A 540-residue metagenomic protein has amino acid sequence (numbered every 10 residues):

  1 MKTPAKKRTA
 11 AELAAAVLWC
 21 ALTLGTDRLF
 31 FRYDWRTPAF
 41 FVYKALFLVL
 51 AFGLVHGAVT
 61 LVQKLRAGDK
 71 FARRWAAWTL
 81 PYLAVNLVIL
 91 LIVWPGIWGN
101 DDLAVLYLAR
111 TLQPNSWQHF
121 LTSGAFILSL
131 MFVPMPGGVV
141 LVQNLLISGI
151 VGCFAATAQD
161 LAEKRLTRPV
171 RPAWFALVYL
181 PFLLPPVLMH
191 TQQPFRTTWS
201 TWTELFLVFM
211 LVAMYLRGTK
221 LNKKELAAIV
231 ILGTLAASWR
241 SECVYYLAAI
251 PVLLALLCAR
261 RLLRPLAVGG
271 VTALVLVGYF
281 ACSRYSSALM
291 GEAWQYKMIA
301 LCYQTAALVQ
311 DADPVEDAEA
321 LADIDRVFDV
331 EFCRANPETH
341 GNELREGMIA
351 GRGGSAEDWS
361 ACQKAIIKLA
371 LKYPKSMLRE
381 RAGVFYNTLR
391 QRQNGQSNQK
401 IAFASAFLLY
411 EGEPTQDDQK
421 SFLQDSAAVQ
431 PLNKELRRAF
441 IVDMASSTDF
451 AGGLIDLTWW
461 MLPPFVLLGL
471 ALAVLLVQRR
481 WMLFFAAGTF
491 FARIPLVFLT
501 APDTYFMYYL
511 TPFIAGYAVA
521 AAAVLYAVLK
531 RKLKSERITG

Functional and structural regions predicted by a protein language model:
A39, G137-G138, V384-A487: Membrane-interface anchor segments at the N-terminal boundary of transmembrane helices in multi-pass membrane enzymes
A45, F120-G124, F132-G152, F175-A176: Loop-to-helix entry region of an early transmembrane alpha helix in multi-pass inner-membrane enzymes
V93-V105, Q113-A125, S129, V133-G138 (+1 more regions): Extracytoplasmic catalytic/substrate-binding loops of multi-pass membrane glycan-assembly enzymes
R110, S200-G218, I229, G233 (+2 more regions): Specific aromatic-rich, kink-prone transmembrane helix
L141-L166, F206: Transmembrane-helix motifs of polytopic, lipid-linked glycan transferases
M189-S200, W239: Short acidic/glycine- and proline-prone juxtamembrane loop motifs at membrane-interface regions of multi-pass membrane
E225-R240, P251-V252, T272-G278: Membrane-interface alpha helices of multi-pass inner-membrane proteins
A288-N433: Membrane-proximal stem/loop segments at transmembrane-domain junctions that anchor or position
